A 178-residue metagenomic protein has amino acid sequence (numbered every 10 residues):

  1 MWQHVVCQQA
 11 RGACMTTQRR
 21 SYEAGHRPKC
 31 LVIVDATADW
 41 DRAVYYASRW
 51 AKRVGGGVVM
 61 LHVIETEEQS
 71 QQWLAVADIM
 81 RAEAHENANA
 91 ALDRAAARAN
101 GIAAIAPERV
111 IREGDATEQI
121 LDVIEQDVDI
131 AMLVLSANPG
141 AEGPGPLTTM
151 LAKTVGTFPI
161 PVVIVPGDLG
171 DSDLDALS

Functional and structural regions predicted by a protein language model:
W2-G25, N100-L133, A176-S178: Structural beta-alpha unit
R19-R20, H62-A90, S172-S178: Acidic, proline/glycine-rich short linear motifs
S21-L74, T157-F158: Small/aliphatic-rich secondary-structure junction motif
A43-Y46, D122-V123, M150: A short acidic, amphipathic alpha-helical/loop segment
Y46, E83-A95, Q119: Short, solvent-exposed amphipathic alpha-helices that sit in or adjacent to ligand/effector-binding or catalytic
A51, A99-N100, T154-V155: A generic structural signal for well-ordered alpha-helical segments
V59-L61, E108-R112, V163-V165: General small-molecule cofactor/ligand-binding pocket signal
M132-G156, L169-D175: Glycine-rich, Arg-bearing micro-motifs that act as flexible, cationic patches
